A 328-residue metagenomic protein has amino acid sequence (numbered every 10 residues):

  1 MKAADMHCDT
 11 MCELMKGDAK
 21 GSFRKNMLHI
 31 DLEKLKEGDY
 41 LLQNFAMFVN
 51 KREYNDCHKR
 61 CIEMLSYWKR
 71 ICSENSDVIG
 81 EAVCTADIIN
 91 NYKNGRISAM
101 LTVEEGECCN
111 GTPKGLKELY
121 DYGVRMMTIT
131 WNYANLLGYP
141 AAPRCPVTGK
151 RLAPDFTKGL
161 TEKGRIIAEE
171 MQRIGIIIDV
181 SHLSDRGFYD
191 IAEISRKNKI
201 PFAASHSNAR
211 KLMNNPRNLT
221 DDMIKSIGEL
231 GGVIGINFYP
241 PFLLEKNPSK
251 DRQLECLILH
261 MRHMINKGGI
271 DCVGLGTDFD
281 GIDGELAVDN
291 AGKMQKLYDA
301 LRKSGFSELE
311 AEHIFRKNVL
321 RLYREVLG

Functional and structural regions predicted by a protein language model:
M1-N237, P241-L244, I258, R262-I265 (+4 more regions): Extended, charged catalytic domains and RNA/DNA-binding interfaces, predominantly in divalent-metal-using enzymes
N26-H29, D251-E255, A287-G292, L309: Short, well-ordered coil↔helix boundary/capping segments
E53-D56, I176-I177, P248-K250, D283-V288: Second-shell loop/turn segments in exported
N237-F238, K267-A291: Short acidic/histidine-rich active-site segments
D289-G328: Mid-to-C-terminal alpha-helical segments outside catalytic/metal-binding sites
